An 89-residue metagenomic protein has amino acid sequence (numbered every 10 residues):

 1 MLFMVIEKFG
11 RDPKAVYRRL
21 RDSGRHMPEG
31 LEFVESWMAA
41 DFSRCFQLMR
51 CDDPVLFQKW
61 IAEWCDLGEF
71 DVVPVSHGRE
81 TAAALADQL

Functional and structural regions predicted by a protein language model:
M1-V34, M38-R44, D52-L56, S76-L89: Short S/T/G/P-rich N-terminal loop/turn motif that feeds into the first structured element of a domain
R25, W64-D71: A common structural junction motif
L48: Small, basic N-terminal interaction modules of short regulatory proteins
F57-W64: Short, electropositive alpha-helical surface patch
